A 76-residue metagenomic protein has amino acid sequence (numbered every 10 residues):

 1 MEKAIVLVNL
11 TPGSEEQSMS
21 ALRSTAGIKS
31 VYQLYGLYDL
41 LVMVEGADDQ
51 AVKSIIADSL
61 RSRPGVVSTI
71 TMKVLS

Functional and structural regions predicted by a protein language model:
M1-S76: A compositional/biophysical signature of low hydrophobicity enriched in polar/charged and small residues
